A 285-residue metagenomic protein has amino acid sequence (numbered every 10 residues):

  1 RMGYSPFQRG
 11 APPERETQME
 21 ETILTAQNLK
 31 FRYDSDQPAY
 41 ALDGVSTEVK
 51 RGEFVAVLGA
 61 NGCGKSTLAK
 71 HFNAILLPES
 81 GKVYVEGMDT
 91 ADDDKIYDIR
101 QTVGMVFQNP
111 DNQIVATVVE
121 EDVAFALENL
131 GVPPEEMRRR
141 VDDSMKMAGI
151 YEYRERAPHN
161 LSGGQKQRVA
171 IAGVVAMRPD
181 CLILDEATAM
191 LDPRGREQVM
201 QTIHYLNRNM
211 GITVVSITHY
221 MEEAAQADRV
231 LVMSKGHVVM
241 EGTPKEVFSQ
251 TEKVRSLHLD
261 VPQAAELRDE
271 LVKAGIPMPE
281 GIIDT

Functional and structural regions predicted by a protein language model:
L58-A60: The feature captures the beta-strand-to-loop junction immediately N-terminal to the Walker
N73: Helix-to-loop junction immediately C-terminal to a conserved catalytic motif
G81-A91, I99: Conserved ABC transporter NBD signature motif
E135-Y153: Conserved ABC ATPase "signature" region
A157-L161, Q165: Conserved ABC ATPase signature
L182-D185: Catalytic Walker B motif of ABC-type/P-loop ATPase nucleotide-binding domains
